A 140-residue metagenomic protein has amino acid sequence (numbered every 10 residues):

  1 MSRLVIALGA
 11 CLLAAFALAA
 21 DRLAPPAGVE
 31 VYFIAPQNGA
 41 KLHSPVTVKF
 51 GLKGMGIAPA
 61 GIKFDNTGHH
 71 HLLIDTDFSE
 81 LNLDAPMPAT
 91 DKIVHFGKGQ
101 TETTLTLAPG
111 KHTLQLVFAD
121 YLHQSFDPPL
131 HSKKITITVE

Functional and structural regions predicted by a protein language model:
M1-L4: Positively charged n-region of N-terminal signal peptides that target proteins for export
A14-F16: N-terminal signal peptide c-region/cleavage motif recognized by signal peptidases
D21-H43: Short, compositionally biased P/S/T/A/G/V-rich stretches that sit at domain boundaries
V46-F50, T101, G110-F118: Short, well-structured beta-strand segments within conserved domains
G51-I62: Short amphipathic, basic-aromatic surface patches that mediate peripheral association with negatively charged
I62-H70, H131: Short coil-to-beta strand junction motifs in C2/discoidin
L83-L105: A beta-strand/beta-hairpin structural motif
A108-H123, H131-I135: Internal, hydrophobic beta-strand segments that form the core of beta-sheet-rich folds
